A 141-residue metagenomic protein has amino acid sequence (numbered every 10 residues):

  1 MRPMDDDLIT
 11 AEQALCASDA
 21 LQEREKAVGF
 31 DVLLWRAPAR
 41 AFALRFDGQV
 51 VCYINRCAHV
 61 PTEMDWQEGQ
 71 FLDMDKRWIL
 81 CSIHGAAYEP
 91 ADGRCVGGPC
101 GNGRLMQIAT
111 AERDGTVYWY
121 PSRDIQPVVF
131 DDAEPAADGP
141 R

Functional and structural regions predicted by a protein language model:
M1-M74, E89-P90, M106-R141: N-terminal pre-ligand scaffold of iron-sulfur
C57, C81-H84: Short cysteine clusters
F71-L80, C95-R104: Short cysteine/histidine-rich metal-coordination sites, predominantly Zn2+-binding motifs
A87-V96: Short metal-binding segments enriched for Cys and/or His
